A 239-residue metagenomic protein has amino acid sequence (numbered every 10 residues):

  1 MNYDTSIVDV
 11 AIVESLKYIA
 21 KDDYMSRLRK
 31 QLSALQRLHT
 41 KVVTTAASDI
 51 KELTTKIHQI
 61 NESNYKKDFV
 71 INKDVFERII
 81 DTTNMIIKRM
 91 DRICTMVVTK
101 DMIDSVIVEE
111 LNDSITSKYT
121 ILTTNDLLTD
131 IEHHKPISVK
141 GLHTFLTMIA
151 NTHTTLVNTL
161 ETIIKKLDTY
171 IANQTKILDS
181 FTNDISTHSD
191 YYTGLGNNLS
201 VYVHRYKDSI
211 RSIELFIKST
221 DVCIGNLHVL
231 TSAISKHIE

Functional and structural regions predicted by a protein language model:
D4-D9, V13-D23, R27, Q31 (+1 more regions): Long, low-complexity or tandemly repetitive, helically biased scaffold regions used for multimeric assembly/adhesion
